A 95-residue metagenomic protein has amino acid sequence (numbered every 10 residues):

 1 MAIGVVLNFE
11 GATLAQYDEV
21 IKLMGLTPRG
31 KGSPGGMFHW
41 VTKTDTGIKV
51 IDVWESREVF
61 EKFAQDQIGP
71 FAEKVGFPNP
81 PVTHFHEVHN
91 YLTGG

Functional and structural regions predicted by a protein language model:
M1-Q67, G76-G95: Short S/T/G/P-rich N-terminal loop/turn motif that feeds into the first structured element of a domain
F71-A72: Mid-chain, well-packed structural core segment of small domains
